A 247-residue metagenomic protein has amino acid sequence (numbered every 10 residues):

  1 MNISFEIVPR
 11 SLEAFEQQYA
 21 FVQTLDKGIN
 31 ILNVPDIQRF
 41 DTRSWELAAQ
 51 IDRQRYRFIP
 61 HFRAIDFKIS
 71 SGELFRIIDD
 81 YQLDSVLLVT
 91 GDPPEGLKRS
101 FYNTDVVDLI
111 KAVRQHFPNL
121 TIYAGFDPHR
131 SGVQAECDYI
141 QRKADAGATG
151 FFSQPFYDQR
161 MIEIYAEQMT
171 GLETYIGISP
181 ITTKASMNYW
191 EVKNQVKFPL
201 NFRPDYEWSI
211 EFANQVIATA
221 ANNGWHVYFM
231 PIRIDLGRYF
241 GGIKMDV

Functional and structural regions predicted by a protein language model:
F5-Q18, L87-P94, R99-H129, Y165-G224 (+1 more regions): Active-site pocket-lining/capping segments in soluble small-molecule metabolic enzymes
E6, L32, I78, K143 (+3 more regions): Conserved, mostly hydrophobic/aromatic
E16-V22, R39-Q54: Glycine-rich, positively charged N-terminal anion/phosphate-binding segment
L25, D79-Q82, Q141-D145, A221: Non-catalytic positions within long, well-ordered alpha-helices that form the structural scaffold/packing of enzyme
D26-L47, L88-F101, A148-I164, F229-I234: Glycine-rich, proline-tolerant flexible connector loops at the mouths of alpha/beta enzymes
I31-D36, R53-F67: Active-site cofactor/substrate anionic-group-binding motifs, chiefly glycine- and Lys/Arg-rich phosphate-binding loops
I65-D80: Glycine-rich anion/phosphate-binding loops
D108-K111, G132-A146: Active-site glycine-rich loop that binds ribose-phosphate moieties when present
